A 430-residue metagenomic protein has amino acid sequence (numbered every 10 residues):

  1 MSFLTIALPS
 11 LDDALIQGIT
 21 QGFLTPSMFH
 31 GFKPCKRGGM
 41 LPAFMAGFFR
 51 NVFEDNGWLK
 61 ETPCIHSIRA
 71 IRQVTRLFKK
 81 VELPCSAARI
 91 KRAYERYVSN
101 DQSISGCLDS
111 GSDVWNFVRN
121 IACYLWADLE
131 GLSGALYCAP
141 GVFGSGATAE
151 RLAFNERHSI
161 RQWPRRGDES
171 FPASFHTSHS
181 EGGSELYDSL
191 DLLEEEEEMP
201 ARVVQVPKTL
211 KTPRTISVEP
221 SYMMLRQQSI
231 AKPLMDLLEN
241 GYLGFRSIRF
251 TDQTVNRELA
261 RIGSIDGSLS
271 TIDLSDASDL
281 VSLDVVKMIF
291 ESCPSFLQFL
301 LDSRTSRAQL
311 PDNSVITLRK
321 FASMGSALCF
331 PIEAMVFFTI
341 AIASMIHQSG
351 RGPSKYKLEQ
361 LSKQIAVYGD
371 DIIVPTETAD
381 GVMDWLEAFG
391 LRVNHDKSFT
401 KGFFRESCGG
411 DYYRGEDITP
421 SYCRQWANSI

Functional and structural regions predicted by a protein language model:
M1-T5, S10, A14, E185-I430: Core nucleotidyl-transferase/polymerase catalytic module
M1-V204: Non-catalytic, polymerase-adjacent accessory regions of viral genome-replication enzymes
